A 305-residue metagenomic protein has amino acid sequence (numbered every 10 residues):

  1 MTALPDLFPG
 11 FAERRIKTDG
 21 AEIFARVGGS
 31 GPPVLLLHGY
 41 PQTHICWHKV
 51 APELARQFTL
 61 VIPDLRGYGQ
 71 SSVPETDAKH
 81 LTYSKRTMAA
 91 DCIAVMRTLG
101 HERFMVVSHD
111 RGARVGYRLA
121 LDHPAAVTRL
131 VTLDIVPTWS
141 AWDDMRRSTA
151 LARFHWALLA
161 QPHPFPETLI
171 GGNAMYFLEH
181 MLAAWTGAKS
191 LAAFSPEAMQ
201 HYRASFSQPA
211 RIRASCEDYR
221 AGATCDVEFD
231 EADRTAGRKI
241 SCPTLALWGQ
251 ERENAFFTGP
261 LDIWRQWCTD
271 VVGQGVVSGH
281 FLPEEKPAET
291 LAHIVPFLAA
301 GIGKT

Functional and structural regions predicted by a protein language model:
M1-R14, A21-I23, P33, V61 (+4 more regions): Flexible "cap/lid" subdomain of the alpha/beta-hydrolase fold that forms the substrate-access gate
T18-D19, V27-G28: Active-site beta-strand termini and strand-to-loop segments that position acidic
P32-H38: Short beta-strand element of the alpha/beta-hydrolase
P41-K49, L60: Serine-hydrolase catalytic-loop signature spanning alpha/beta hydrolases and amidase-signature enzymes
I45-H48, R213, A292: Alpha-helical elements of the RecA-like P-loop NTPase motor core of helicases
K49-F58, T98: A short, Lys/Arg-enriched amphipathic alpha-helix followed by its capping loop at the start of a domain
S278-P287, L291: Catalytic histidine-centered segment of alpha/beta-hydrolase-like enzymes
